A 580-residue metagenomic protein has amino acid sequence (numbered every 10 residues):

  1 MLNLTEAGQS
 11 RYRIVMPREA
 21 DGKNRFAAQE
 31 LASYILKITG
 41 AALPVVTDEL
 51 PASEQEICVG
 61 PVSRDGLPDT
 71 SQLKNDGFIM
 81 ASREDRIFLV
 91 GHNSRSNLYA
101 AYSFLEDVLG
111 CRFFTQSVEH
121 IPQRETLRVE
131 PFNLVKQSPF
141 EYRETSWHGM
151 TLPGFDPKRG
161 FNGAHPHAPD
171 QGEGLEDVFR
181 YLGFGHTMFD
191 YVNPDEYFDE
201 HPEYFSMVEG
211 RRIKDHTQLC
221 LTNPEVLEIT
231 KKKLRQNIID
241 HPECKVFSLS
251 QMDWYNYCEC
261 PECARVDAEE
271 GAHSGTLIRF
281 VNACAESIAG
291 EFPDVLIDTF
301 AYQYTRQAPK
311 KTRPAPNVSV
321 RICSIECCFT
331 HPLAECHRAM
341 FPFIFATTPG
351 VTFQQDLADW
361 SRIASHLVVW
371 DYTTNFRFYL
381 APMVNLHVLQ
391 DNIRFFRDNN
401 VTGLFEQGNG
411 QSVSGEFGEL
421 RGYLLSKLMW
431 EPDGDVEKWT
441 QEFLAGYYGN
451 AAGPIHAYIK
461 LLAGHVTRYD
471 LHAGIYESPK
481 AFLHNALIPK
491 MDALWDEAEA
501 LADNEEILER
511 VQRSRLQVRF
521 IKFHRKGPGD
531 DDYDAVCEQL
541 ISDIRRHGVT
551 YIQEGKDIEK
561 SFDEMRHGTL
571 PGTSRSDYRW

Functional and structural regions predicted by a protein language model:
A7-R11, V15, E19-G22, F26-E30 (+7 more regions): Feature activates predominantly on carbohydrate-active enzymes
K37-L50, V295: Short, well-structured beta-strand/strand-turn elements
P44-S71: Short, well-ordered secondary-structure micro-motifs within conserved domains or adaptor modules
E225-E228, Q236, F341-A451, A457: Structured mid-domain segments that build the active-site/substrate or prosthetic-cofactor binding neighborhood
E262-S274, A334-T347: Glycine-rich tight-turn/loop motif centered on a GG-T
D267-S287, P314-A334, F396, L424-G434: Acidic, His- and aromatic-enriched active-site or binding-groove loops in soluble protein domains that engage sugars
D298-P332, L380-V388, V413-G422: Substrate-binding cleft/loops of secretory-pathway carbohydrate-active enzymes
D371, L425-W580: Catalytic domains of carbohydrate-active enzymes that cleave complex glycans
